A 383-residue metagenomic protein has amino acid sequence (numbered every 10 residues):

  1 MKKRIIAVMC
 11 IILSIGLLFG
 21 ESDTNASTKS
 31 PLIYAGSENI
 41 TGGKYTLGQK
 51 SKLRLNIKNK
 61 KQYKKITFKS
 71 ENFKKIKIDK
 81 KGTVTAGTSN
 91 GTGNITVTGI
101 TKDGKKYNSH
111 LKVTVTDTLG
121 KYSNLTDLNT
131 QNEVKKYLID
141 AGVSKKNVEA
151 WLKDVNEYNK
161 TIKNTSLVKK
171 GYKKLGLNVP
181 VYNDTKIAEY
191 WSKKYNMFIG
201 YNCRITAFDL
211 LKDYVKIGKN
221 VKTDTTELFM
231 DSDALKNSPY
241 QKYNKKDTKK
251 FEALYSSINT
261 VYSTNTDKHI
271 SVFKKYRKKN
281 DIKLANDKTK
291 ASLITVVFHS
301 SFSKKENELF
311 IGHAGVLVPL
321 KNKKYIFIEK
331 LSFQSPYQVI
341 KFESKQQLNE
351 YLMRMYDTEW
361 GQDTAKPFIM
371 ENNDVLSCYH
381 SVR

Functional and structural regions predicted by a protein language model:
K2-D23: Sec-dependent N-terminal signal peptides of Gram-positive bacterial secreted proteins and lipoproteins
A7-M9, A86, T92-G93, E308: Generic alpha-helix initiation/capping and coil-helix boundary signal
V8, Y63-K65, N108, N202 (+1 more regions): Generic structural microfeature
G20, K81-G82, G99-I100, E308-L309 (+1 more regions): Surface-exposed beta-strand edges and their flanking turn/coil or helix-capping segments
D23-T118: Extracytoplasmic soluble-region selector
T116-R383: Cysteine-nucleophile amide-bond enzymes
